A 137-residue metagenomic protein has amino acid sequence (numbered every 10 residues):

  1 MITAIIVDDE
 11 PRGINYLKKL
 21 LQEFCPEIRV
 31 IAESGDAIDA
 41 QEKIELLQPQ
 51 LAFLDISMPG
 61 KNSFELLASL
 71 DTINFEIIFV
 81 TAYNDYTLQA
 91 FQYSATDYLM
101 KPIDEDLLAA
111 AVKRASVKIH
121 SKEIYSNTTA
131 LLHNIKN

Functional and structural regions predicted by a protein language model:
M1-A4: Extreme N-terminal starter segment of soluble prokaryotic enzymes
V7-D8, S34, A52: Conserved sequence signature across two-component system core domains
D9-P11, I56: Generic detector of well-ordered alpha-helical packing
P11-A32: Two-component/phosphorelay signaling modules centered on CheY-like receiver
I38-L132: CheY-like receiver
H133-N137: C-terminal output/effector regions of signal-responsive regulators
